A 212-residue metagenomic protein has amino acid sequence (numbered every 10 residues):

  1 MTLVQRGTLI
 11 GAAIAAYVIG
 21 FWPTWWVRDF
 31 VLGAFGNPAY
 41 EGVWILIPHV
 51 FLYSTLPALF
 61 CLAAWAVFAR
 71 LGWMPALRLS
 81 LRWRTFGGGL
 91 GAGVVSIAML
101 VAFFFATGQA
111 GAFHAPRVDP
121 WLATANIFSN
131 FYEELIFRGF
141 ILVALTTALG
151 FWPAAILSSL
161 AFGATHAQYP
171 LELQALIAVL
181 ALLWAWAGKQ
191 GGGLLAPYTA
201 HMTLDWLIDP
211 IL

Functional and structural regions predicted by a protein language model:
M1-A76, D209-L212: N-terminal, membrane-interfacial amphipathic/helix-forming hydrophobic leader that caps and precedes the first
I10-G11, F86-V94, A123, W152-L157 (+2 more regions): Hydrophobic alpha-helical transmembrane segments
P23-D29, A155, S159, L173-L212: Functionally important transmembrane alpha-helices
F30-V50, W65-F131, L135, V143-T147: Juxtamembrane helix-loop-helix connectors linking adjacent transmembrane helices in multi-pass membrane enzymes
L56-F60, W121, A125, R138 (+1 more regions): Hydrophobic core segments of transmembrane alpha-helices in multi-pass, intramembrane catalytic enzymes
W83, E133-L157, W186-G193: Membrane-interface helix/loop boundary segments of multi-pass membrane proteins
A106-F113, A164-E172: Membrane-interface helix caps and helix-loop-helix hairpins in membrane proteins
F131-I136, F140-I141, A164, Q168 (+2 more regions): Active-site His/Glu-centered metal-binding helix of metallohydrolases
